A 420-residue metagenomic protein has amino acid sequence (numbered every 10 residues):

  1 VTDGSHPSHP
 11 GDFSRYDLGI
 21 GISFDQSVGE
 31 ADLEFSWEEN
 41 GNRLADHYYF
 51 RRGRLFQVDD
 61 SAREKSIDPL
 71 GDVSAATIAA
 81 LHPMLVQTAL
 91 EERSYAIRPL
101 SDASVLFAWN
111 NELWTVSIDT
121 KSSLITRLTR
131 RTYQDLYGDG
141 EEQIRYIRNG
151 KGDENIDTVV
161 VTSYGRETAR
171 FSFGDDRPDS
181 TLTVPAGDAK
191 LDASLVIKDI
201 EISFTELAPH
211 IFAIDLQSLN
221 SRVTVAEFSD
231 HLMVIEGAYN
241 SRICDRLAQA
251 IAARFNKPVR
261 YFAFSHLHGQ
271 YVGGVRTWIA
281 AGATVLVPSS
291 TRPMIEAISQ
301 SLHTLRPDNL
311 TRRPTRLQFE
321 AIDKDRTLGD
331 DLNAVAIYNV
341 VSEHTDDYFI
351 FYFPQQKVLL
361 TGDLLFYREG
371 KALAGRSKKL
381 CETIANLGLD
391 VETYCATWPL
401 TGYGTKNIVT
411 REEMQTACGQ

Functional and structural regions predicted by a protein language model:
V1-A62, A96: N-terminal mature ectodomain segment of secretory-pathway/periplasmic proteins
Y49-T115, T120-L124, T132-G138, K190-I197 (+2 more regions): Flexible, processing/modification-adjacent segments and terminal tails in exported/periplasmic/extracellular proteins
P99-A186, Y352-P354, T361-G362, Y367-L387: Gly/Pro-enriched, hydrophobic low-complexity segments that function as extracytoplasmic propeptides/linkers
E167-S229: Zn-dependent metallo-beta-lactamase
E206-Q249, Y348-F366: Conserved beta-strand hairpin/beta-sheet module of binuclear metal-dependent hydrolase folds, prominently
E236-Y239, H266-L267, A283, S290-T291 (+3 more regions): Active-site metal-binding loops of divalent metal-dependent hydrolases
R242-L286, N386-D390: Active-site metal-binding motif and surrounding structural segment of the metallo-beta-lactamase
C381-Q420: Divalent-metal (often Zn2+) His-rich catalytic cores of metallo-beta-lactamase-fold enzymes
